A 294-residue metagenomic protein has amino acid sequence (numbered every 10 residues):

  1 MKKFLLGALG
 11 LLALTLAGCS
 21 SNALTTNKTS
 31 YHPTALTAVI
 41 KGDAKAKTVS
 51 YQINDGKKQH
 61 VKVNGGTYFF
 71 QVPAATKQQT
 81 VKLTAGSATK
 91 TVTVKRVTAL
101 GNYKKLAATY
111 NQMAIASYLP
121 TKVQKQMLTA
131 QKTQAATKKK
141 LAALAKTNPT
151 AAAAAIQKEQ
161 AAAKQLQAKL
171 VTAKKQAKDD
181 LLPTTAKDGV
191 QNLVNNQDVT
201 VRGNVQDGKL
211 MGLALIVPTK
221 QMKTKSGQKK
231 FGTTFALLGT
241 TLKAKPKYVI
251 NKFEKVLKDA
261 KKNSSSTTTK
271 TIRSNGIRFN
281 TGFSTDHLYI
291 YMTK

Functional and structural regions predicted by a protein language model:
M1-L24, G42: Sec-dependent N-terminal signal peptides of Gram-positive bacterial secreted proteins and lipoproteins
K28-L36: Short, solvent-exposed loop/linker segments at the N-terminal edge of repeated beta-sheet extracellular domains
A38-A46: Aromatic/hydrophobic beta-strand junction motif of beta-rich domains
K58-K62, F70-P73, G86-L106: Edge beta-strands of extracellular beta-sandwich domains
K77-V81: Exposed beta-strand face motif in extracellular beta-rich ectodomains
L106-T219: Extracytoplasmic beta-rich ectodomain segments of secreted or membrane-anchored proteins
D198-T200, N204-K258: Long, charged/polar, surface-exposed segments that mediate recognition or autoinhibition
L242-K294: Hydrophilic extracytoplasmic domains
